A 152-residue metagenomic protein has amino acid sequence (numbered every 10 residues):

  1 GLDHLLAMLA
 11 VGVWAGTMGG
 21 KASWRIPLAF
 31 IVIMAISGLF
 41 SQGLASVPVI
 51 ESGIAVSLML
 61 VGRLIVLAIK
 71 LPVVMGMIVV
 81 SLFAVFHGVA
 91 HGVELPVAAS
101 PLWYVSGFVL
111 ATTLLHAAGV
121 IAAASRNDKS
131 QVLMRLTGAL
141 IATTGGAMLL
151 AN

Functional and structural regions predicted by a protein language model:
L2-N152: Membrane metalloprotein/metal-transporter helix-bundle signature
